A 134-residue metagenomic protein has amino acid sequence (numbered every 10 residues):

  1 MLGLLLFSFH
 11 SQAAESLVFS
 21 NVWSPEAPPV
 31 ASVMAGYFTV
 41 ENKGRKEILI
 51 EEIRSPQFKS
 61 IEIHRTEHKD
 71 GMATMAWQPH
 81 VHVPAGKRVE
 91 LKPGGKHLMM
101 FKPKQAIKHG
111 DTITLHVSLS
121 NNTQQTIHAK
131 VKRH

Functional and structural regions predicted by a protein language model:
M1-L2: Sec-dependent N-terminal signal peptides
S8-S11: N-terminal signal peptide c-region/cleavage motif recognized by signal peptidases
E15-H134: Compact, glycine-rich, soluble single-domain proteins
